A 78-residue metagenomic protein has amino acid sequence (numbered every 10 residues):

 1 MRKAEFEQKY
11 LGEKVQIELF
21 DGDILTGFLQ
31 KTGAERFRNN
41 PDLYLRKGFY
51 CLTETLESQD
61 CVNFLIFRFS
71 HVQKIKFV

Functional and structural regions predicted by a protein language model:
M1-V78: Conserved RNA-binding domains used in RNP assembly and mRNA/RNA metabolism
